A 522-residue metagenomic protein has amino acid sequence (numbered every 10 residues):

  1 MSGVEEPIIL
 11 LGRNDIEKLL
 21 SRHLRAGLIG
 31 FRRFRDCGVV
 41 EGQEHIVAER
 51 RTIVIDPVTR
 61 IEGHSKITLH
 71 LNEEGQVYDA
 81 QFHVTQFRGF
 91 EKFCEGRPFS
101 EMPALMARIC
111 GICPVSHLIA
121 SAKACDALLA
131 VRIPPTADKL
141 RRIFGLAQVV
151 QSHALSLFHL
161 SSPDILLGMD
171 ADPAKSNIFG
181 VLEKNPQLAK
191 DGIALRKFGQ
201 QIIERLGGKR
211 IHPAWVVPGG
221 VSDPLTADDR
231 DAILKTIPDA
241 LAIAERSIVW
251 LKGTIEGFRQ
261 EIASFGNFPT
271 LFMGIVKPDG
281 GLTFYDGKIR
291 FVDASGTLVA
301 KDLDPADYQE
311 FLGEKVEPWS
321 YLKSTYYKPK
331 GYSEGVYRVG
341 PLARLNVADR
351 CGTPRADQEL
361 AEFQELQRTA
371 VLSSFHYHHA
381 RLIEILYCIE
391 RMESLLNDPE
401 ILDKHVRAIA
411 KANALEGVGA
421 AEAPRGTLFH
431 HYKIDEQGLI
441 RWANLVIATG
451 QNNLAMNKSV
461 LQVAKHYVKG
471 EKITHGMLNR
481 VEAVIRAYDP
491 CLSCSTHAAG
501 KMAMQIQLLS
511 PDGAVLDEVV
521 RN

Functional and structural regions predicted by a protein language model:
M1-G12: Extreme N-terminal basic, low-complexity initiation segments that serve as generic localization/processing leaders
E6-P7, K18-L19, G42-H45: Intrinsic disorder/low-complexity segments enriched in polar/small residues
L10, D15, L19-R22, G27 (+1 more regions): N-terminal basic, low-structured, amphipathic or hydrophobic segments
E41-T427, I447-N522: Active-site bordering "gate/hinge" segments that shape substrate access to catalytic or cofactor-binding pockets
K433-I434: Aromatic-rich beta-strand edge motifs centered on tyrosine
G438: Active-site catalytic microenvironments in core metabolic enzymes, especially phosphate/sugar-handling
